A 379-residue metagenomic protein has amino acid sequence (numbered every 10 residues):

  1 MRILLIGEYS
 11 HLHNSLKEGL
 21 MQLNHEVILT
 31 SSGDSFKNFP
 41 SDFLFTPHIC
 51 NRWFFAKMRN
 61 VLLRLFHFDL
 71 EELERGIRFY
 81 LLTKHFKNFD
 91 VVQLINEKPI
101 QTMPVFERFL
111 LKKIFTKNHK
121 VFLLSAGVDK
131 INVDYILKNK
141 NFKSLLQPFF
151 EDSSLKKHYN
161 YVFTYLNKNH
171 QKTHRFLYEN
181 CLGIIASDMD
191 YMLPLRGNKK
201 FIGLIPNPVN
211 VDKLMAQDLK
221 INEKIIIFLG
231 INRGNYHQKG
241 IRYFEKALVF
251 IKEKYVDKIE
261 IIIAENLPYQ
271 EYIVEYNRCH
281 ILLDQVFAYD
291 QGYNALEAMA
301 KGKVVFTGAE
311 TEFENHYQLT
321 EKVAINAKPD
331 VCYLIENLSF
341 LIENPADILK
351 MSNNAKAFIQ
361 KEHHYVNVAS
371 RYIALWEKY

Functional and structural regions predicted by a protein language model:
R2-I6, L82-V105, K120-L123, I281: Short N-terminal targeting/anchoring amphipathic segment
L123-L166, G234, E310, N315-Y317: Acceptor-binding helix/loop patch of EC 2.4 sugar-transfer enzymes, predominantly nucleotide-sugar-dependent
N132-V133, Y161-I202: A short, active-site helix/loop in glycosyltransferases that binds the activated sugar's phosphate group
G203-K239, E245-L248: Conserved donor-binding/catalytic core segment of Leloir-type glycosyltransferases
V286-F287: Aromatic "clamp/platform" in nucleotide-sugar-dependent glycosyltransferases that forms part of the donor/acceptor
V304-A309: Short hydrophobic beta-strand element within catalytic cores of glycosyltransferases and related nucleotide-activated
N315-L338: Change "using UDP/GDP/dTDP sugars" to "using nucleotide sugars
A346-E377: A charged, aromatic-enriched C-terminal amphipathic alpha-helix characteristic of glycosyltransferases across folds
